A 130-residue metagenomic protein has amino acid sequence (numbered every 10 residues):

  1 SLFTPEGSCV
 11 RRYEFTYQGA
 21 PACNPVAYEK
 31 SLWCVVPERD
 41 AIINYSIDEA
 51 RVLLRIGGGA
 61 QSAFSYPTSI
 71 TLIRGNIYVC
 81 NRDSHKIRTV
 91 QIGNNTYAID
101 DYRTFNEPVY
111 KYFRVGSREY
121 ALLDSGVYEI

Functional and structural regions predicted by a protein language model:
S1, A41-I43, K86-R88, G126-Y128: A short loop-to-beta-strand structural motif that recurs across blades of beta-propeller domains
T4-S8, S46-A50, Q91-N95: Short loop/turn segments that connect beta-strands within beta-propeller blades
G7-A20, R51-S65, A98-P108: Gly/Pro-rich loop segments of beta-rich domains
G19-A27, S65-L72, E107-G116: Repeated scaffold domains used in trafficking and secretory/extracellular systems, primarily beta-propellers
S31, N76-Y78, R118: Conserved core beta-strand positions within WD40 beta-propeller blades
C34-E38, V79-D83, A121-S125: Conserved beta-strand positions in repeat-built beta-propeller and related beta-rich domains
Y66-T68, C80-K86: Loop/turn-rich, solvent-exposed surfaces of beta-rich toroidal or solenoidal domains
K111-I130: Blade-level signature of beta-propeller repeat domains, shared across WD40, Kelch, NHL, RCC1 and BNR/Asp-box propellers
